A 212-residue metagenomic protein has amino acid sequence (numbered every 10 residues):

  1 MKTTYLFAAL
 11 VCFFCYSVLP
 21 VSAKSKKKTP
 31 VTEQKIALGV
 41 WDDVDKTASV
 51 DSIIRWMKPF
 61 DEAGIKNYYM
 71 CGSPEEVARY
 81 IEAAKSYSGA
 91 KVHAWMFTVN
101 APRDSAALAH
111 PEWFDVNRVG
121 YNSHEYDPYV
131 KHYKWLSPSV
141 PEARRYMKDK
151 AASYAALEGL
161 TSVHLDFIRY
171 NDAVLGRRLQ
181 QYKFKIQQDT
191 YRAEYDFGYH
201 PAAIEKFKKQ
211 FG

Functional and structural regions predicted by a protein language model:
M1-Y5: Positively charged n-region of N-terminal signal peptides that target proteins for export
A8-S17: Bacterial N-terminal signal peptides
P20-S25: Boundary at the C-terminal end of the N-terminal hydrophobic targeting segment
K26-W56: Boundary/entry segment of secreted carbohydrate-active catalytic domains
Q34-D42, Y68-M70, V92-M96, V163-L165: Hydrophobic faces of well-ordered beta-strands that scaffold small-molecule active sites in alpha/beta enzyme cores
W41-D45, S73, F97-A101, F167-Y170: Active-site beta-loop-alpha junctions enriched in small/polar residues
T47-E76, A156-S162: Catalytic domains of carbohydrate-active enzymes, especially glycoside hydrolases
H93-L157, L175, Q180-Q187, R192-I204 (+1 more regions): Active-site-adjacent "subsite" loops/lids of carbohydrate-active enzymes
